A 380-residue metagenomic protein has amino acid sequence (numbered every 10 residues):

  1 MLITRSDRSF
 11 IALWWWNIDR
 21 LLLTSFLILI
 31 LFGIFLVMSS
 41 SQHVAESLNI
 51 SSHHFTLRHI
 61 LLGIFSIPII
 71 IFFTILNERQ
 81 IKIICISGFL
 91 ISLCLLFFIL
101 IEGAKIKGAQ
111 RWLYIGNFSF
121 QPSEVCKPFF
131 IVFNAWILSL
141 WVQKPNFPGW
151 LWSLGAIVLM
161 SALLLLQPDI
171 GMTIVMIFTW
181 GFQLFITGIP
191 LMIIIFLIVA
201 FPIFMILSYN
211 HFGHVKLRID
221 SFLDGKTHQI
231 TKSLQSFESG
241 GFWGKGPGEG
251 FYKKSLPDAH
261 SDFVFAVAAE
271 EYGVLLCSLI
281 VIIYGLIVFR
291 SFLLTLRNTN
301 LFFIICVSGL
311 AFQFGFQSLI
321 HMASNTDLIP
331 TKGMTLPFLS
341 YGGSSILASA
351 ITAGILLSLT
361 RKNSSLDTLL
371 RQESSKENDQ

Functional and structural regions predicted by a protein language model:
L2-L29, F35-Q167, M322-P337, Y341 (+3 more regions): Membrane-helix boundary/helix-loop-helix interface segments in multi-pass membrane proteins
L61-I69, E270-V288: Hydrophobic alpha-helical transmembrane segments
I106, Q110-W112, I193-I280, T299-C306: Hydrophobic, glycine- and aromatic-enriched re-entrant/interface helices and adjoining loop segments
L138, I174-I193, Y252-L276, G333-L347: Interfacial segments of multi-pass membrane proteins
L151-Q183, F212, A269-L276: Helix-loop-helix junctions and helix-breaking kinks within/between transmembrane helices of multi-pass membrane
T173-L184, V199-P202, G285, T352-G354: Hydrophobic transmembrane alpha-helices of multi-pass, membrane-embedded glycosylation machinery
R290-L296: Small-residue-rich helix-loop
L296-G333, L339: Loop-to-helix entry and N-terminal half of a specific, functionally important transmembrane alpha helix in multi-pass
